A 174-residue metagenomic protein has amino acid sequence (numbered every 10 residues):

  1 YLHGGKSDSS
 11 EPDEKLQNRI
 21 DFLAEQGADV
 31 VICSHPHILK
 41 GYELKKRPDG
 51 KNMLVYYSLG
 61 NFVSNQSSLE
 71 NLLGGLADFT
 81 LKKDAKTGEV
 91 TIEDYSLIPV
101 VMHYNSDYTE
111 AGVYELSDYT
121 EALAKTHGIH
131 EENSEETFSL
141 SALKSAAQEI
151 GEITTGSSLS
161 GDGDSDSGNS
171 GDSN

Functional and structural regions predicted by a protein language model:
Y1, S34, I98: Conserved residues at the C-terminal ends of beta-strands
Y1-E11: Short acidic, glycine-rich surface-loop motifs adjacent to enzyme active sites
H3-G4, L59, T87, A111: Short glycine-rich loop/turn motifs that provide flexible caps or phosphate-binding loops at active sites
K6, K15, K40, K45-K46 (+4 more regions): Context-gated lysine
E14-G75: Conserved beta-sheet core of the metallophosphoesterase superfamily
L69-N174: A short C-terminal boundary segment appended to hydrolase-like catalytic domains
